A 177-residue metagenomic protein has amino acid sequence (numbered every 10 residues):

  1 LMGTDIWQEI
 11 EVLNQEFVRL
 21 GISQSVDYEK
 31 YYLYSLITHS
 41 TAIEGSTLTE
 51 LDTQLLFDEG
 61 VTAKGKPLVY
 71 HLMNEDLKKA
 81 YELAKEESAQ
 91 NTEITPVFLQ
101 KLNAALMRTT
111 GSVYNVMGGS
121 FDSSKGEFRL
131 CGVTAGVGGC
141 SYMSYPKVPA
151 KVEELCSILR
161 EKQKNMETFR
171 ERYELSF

Functional and structural regions predicted by a protein language model:
L1-F177: FIC/Doc superfamily catalytic core
